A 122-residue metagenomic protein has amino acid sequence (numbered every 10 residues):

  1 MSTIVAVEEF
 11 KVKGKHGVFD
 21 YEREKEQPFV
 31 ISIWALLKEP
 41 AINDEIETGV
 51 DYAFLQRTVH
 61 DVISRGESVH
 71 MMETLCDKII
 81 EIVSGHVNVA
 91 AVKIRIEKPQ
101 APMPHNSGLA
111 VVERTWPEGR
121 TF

Functional and structural regions predicted by a protein language model:
M1-F122: N-terminal, polar/charged subdomain of small-to-medium soluble alpha/beta proteins
